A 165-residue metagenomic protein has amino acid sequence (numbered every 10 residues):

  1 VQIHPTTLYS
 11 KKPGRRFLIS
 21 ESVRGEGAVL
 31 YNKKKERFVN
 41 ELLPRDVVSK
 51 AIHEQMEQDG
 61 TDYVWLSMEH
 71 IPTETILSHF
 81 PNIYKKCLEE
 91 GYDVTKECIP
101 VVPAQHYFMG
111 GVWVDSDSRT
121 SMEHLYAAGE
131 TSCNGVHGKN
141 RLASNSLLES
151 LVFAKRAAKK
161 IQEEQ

Functional and structural regions predicted by a protein language model:
V1-I99, K160-E164: An anion/pyrophosphate-binding glycine-rich loop and adjacent beta-alpha core in soluble alpha-beta enzymes
Q2-H4, H106-Y107, H137: Histidine-centered active-site/metal-ligand motif
K33, S116, V152: Short, ordered coil/turn segments that flank beta-strands lining enzyme active or ligand-binding pockets
T61-L66, T131-G138: Short acidic (Asp/Glu) and glycine-rich catalytic loops that position anionic groups and cofactors
H79-S132: A glycine-rich dinucleotide-binding beta-alpha-beta segment and adjacent secondary-structure elements that constitute
M122, N134-I161: A conserved FAD-binding loop/helix module that cradles the flavin
